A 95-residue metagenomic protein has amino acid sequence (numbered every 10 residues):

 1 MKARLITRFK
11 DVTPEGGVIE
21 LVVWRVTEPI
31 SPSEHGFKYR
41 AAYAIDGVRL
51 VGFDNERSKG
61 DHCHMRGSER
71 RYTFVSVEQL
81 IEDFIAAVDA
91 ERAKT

Functional and structural regions predicted by a protein language model:
M1-H62: The feature represents the first ordered module of a protein
S68-T95: Short, compact, well-ordered microdomains
